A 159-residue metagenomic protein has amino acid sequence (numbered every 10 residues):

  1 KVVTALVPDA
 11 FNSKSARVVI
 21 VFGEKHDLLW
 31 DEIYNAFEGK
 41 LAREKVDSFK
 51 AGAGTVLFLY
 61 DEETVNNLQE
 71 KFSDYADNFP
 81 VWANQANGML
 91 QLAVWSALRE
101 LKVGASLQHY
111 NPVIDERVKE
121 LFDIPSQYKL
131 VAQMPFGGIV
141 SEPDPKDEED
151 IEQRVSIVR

Functional and structural regions predicted by a protein language model:
K1-T55, V158-R159: N-terminal amphipathic, basic helical "cap/leader" segment at the start of enzyme domains
T4, F72-K119: Small-aliphatic-rich amphipathic alpha-helix that forms the alpha element of a beta-alpha
G23, L59-E63: Beta-hairpin (beta-strand-turn-beta-strand) motif
E32-F37, E70-F79, F122: Short, surface-exposed loop/helix-turn segments at secondary-structure junctions that function as lids/hinges flanking
T55-L59, M134: Active-site-flanking beta-strand signature of metal-NTP-handling nucleotidyl enzymes and homologous cyclase-like
E62, N111-D115, V140: Acidic, glycine-rich active-site loops and adjacent beta-strand->loop/helix elements that engage anionic groups
T64-Q69: Short acidic/His/Gly/Ser-rich catalytic and metal-binding motifs that mark active-site loops of diverse hydrolases
L130-R159: C-terminal helix-cap and adjacent tail motif
